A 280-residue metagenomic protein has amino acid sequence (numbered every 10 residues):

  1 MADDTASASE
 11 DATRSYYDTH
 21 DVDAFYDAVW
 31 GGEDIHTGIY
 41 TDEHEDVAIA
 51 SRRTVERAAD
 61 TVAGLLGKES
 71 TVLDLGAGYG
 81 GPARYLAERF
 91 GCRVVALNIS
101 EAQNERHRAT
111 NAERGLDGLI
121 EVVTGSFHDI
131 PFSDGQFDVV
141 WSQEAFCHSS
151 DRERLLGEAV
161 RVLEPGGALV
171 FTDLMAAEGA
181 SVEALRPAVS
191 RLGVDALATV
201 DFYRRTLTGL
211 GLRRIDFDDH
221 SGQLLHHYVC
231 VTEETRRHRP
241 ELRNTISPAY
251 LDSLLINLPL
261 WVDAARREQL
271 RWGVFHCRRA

Functional and structural regions predicted by a protein language model:
M1-Y26: N-terminal auxiliary segments of SAM/dcSAM-dependent transferases
G32-I39, E45-K68: Conserved alpha-helix/loop element of class I SAM-dependent methyltransferases that forms part of the SAM/SAH-binding
T71-L73, G81-D129: Class I SAM-dependent methyltransferase SAM/SAH-binding core
H128-V139: A short acidic, Gly/Pro-enriched loop at the edge of an enzyme's catalytic core that lines a small-molecule cofactor
E153-A168: A short glycine-rich, Lys/Arg-flanked "PGG" loop and its adjoining helix->strand segment in the class I
L174-D195: Short, glycine-/aromatic-enriched active-site segment of Class I SAM-dependent methyltransferases
D195-G211: Short alpha-helix
D216-A280: Conserved Class I S-adenosyl-L-methionine
